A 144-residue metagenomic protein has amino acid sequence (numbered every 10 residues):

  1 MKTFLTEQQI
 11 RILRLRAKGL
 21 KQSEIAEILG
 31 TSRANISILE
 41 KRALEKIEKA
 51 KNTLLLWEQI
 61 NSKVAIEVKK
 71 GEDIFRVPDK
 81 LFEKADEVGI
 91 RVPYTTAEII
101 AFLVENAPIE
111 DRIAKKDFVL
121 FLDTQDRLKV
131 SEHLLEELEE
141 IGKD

Functional and structural regions predicted by a protein language model:
M1-E7: Short, Lys/Arg-enriched anionic-surface-contact patches
Q9-L13: Short alpha-helical "packing" element that flanks the helix-turn-helix/winged-helix DNA-binding module
L15-A17: Short amphipathic helical patch at the helix-1/turn junction of helix-turn-helix
G19-K21: Residue-level signal for the short linker/turn that defines the boundary of a DNA-recognition helix
E24-T31, I36: Short alpha-helical "recognition helix" segments of helix-turn-helix
E40, I47: DNA major-groove recognition helix of helix-turn-helix
E48-K63: Short Lys/Arg-enriched helix C-cap and helix-to-coil transition segments that create basic nucleic-acid-contact patches
N61-S131, E136-L138: Helix-turn-helix/homeodomain-like alpha-helical modules used for DNA recognition and transcription-factor dimerization
